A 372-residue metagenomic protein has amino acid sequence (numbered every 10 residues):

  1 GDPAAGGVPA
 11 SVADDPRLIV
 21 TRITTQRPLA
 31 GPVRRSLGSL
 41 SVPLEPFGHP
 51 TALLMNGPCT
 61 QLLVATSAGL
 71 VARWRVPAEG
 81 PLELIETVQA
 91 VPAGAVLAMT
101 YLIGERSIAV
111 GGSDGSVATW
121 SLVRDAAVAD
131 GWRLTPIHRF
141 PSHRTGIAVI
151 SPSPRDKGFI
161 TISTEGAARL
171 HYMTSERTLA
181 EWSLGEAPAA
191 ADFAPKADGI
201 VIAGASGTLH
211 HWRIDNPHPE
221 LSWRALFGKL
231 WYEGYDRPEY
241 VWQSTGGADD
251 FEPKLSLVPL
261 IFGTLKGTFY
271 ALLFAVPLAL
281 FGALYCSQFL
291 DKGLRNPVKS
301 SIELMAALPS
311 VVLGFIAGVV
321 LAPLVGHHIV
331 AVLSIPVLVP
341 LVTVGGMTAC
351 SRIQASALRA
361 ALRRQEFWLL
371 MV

Functional and structural regions predicted by a protein language model:
G1, F47-M55, A93-Y101, R144-P152 (+1 more regions): Canonical WD40 repeat/beta-propeller blade segments in eukaryotic WD-repeat proteins
G6-G7, P58-T60, G104-R106, R155-K157 (+1 more regions): Short coil/turn segments that connect the beta-strands within blades of beta-propeller domains
D14-L18, A68-A72, S113-A118, K157 (+2 more regions): Loop/turn residues immediately N-terminal
T21-P32, R75-L82, W120-D130, T174-L179 (+1 more regions): Short loop/turn segments immediately following beta-strands, especially the blade-tip and inter-blade linker loops
L37-E45, E83-A90, T135-P141, R177-S183: A short beta-strand motif characteristic of beta-propeller blades
L257-Y285, V330-I335: Transmembrane alpha-helix signature in integral membrane proteins
A271-I302, G346-I353: Transmembrane-helix boundary motif in ABC transporter permease subunits
M305-V372: Generic hydrophobic transmembrane alpha-helix motif, especially the helices
